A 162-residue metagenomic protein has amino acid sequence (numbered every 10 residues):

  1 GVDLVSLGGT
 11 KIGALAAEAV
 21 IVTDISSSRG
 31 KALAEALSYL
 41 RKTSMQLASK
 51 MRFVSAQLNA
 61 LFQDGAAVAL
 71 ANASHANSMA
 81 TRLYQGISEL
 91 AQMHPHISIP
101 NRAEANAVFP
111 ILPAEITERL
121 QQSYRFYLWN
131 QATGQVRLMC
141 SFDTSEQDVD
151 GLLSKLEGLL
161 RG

Functional and structural regions predicted by a protein language model:
G1-Q92, S98-A107: Active-site C-terminal subdomain of aminotransferase-like
T81, I87-R161: Conserved C-terminal alpha-helix-loop-beta "cap" of PLP-dependent enzymes that closes/shapes the active-site mouth
